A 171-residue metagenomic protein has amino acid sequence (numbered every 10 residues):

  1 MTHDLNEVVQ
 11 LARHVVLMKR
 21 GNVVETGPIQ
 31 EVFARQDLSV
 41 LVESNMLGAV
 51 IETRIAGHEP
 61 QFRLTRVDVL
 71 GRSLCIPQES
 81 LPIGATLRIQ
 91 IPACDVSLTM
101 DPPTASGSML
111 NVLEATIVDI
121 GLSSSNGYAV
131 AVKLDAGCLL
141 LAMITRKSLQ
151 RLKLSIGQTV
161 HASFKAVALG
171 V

Functional and structural regions predicted by a protein language model:
T2-R72: Internal alpha/beta loop-helix hairpins
M18, H58-P60, I91, L122-S125 (+1 more regions): Generic beta-strand structural signal
V50, C75, A129-A131, H161: Ordered hydrophobic segments in well-structured contexts
H58, V69, S123-S125, D135 (+1 more regions): A short, compositionally biased micro-patch
F62-T65, N126-A131: Short aromatic-glycine-enriched beta-strand elements
R66-S73, V132-L140: OB-fold (S1/OB) nucleic-acid-binding surfaces
S73-G121, C138, M143-V171: Glycine/charge-rich catalytic "coupling/switch" loops of P-loop NTPases
